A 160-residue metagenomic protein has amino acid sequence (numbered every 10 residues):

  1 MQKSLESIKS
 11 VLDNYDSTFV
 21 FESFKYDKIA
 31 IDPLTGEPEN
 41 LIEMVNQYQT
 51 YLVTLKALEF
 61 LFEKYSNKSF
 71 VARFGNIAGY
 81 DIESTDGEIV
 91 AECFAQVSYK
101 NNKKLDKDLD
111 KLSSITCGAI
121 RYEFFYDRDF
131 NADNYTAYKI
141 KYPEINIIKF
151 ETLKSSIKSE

Functional and structural regions predicted by a protein language model:
M1-L12, V45-Y48, L112: Generic hydrophobic, helix-prone segments enriched in Leu/Val/Ile
K3-F19, I148-E160: Non-catalytic C-terminal interaction segments of nucleic acid-processing enzymes
S4, F19-R73: Acidic-basic catalytic patches of nuclease active cores, encompassing PD-(D/E)XK and other metal-cofactor nuclease
I8, L12, A57-Y65, L112-T116 (+1 more regions): Hydrophobic, Leu/Ile/Phe/Ala-enriched alpha-helical segments that form helix-helix packing faces
S66, T85-E88, I115-I120: Short glycine/proline-enriched coil/turn segments at helix->beta-strand junctions
F74-I82: Helix-adjacent hinge/juxtasegments
I82-Y99: Conserved catalytic cores of phosphodiester-cleaving nucleases, focusing on short active-site segments
A95-I147: Catalytic cores of nucleic-acid endonucleases
